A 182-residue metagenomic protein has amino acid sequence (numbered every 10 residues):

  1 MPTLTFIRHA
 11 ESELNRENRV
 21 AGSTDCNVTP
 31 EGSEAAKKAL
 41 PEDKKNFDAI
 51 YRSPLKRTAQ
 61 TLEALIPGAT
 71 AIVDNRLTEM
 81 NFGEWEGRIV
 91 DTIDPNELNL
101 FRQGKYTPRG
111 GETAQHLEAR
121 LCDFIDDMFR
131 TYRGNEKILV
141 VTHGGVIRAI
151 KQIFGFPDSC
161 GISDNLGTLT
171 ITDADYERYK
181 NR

Functional and structural regions predicted by a protein language model:
P2-A69, E112: Active-site-proximal alpha-helix that buttresses catalytic centers in soluble enzyme cores
L4, E136-T142: Generic beta-sheet signal
S12, V146-I147: Short active-site segment of divalent metal-dependent hydrolases/proteases that encodes the spacing between
N27, A69-R76, D158-G167: Short hydrophobic/aromatic-enriched beta-strand-loop microsegments
D43-N46, M128-E136: Glycine-rich phosphate-binding loop signature in dinucleotide/nucleotide-binding domains
R52-S53, A119, V141-T142: Short beta-strand scaffold positions
L65-C122: Phosphate-handling substructures
G155-R182: Domain-level recognition of soluble alpha/beta enzyme cores, biased toward histidine phosphatases/phosphomutases
